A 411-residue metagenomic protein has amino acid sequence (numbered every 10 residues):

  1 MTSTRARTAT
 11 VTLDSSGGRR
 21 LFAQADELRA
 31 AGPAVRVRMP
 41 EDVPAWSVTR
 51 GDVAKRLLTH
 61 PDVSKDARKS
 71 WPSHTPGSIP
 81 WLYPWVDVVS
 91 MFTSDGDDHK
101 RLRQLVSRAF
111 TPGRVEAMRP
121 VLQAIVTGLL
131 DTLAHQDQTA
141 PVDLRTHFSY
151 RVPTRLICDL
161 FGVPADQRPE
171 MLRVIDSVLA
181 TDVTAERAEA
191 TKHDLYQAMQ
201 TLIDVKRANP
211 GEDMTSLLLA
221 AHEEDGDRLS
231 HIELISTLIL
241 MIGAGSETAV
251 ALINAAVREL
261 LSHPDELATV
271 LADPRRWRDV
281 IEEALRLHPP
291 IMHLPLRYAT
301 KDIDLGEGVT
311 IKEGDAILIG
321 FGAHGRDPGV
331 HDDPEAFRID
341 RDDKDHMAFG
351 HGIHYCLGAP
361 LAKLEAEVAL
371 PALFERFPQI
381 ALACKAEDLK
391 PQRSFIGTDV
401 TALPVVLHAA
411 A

Functional and structural regions predicted by a protein language model:
M1-A411: Cytochrome P450
